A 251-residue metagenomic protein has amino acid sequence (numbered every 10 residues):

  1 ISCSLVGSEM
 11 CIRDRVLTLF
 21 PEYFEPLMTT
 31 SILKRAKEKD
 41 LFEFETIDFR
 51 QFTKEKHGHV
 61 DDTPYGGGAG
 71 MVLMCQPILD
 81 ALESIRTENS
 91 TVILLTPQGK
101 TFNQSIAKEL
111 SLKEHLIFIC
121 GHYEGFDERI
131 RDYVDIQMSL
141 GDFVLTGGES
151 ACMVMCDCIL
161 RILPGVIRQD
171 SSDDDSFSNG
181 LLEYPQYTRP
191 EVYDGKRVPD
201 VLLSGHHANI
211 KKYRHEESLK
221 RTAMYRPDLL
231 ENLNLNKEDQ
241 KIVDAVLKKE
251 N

Functional and structural regions predicted by a protein language model:
I1-I12: Single conserved hydrophobic/aromatic residue that forms the stacking wall/gate of nucleotide- or nucleobase-binding
S8, P190-N251: SAM-dependent methyltransferases
R13-Q51: Glycine-rich, flexible N-terminal cofactor/catalytic loop recognition
R15-L17, E45-I47, T91-I93, L116-I117 (+1 more regions): Hydrophobic/aromatic beta-strand patches that form the interior of the parallel beta-sheet core in alpha/beta enzyme
T53-H57, D61, Y65-I78: A short aromatic-anchored loop/beta-hairpin motif
V72-C120, D127: S-adenosyl-L-methionine/SAH cofactor-binding core of RNA-modifying enzymes
F126, I130-S176: Structured adenosyl-cofactor binding patch, chiefly the S-adenosyl-L-methionine
S150, I162-S204: Internal, active-site/partner-interface "lid" segment
